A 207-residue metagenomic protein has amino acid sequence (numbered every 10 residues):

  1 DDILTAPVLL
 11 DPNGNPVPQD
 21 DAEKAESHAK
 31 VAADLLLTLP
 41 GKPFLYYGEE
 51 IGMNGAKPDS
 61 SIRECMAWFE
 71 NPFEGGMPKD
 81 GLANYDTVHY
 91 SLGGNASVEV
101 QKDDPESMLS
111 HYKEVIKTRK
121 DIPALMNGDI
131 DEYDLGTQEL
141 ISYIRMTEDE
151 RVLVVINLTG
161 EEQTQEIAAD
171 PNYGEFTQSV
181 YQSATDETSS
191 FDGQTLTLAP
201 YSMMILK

Functional and structural regions predicted by a protein language model:
D1-T5: Catalytic grooves of carbohydrate-active enzymes
L9-V152, L158-T164: Loop/helix patches that line or flank the sugar-binding groove of alpha-linked glycan CAZymes
F69, Y133-G136, A168-D170, Y181 (+2 more regions): A structural detector for beta-sheet-dominated domains
V154-V155, I205: Hydrophobic aliphatic residue packing
E162-A184: Beta-strand-rich binding/interaction modules
D186-S190: Short beta-strand and strand-turn-strand segments in soluble, beta-rich domains
F191-K207: C-terminal beta-strand-rich structural cap/linker in extracellular carbohydrate-active enzymes
